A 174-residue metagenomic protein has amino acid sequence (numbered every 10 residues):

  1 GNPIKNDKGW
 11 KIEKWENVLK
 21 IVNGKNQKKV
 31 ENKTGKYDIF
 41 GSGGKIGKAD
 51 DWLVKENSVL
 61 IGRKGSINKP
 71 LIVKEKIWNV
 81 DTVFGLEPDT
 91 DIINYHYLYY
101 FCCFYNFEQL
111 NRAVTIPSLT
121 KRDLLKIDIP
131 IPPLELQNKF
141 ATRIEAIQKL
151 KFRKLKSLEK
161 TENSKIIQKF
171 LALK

Functional and structural regions predicted by a protein language model:
G1-G41, K126-K174: Non-catalytic DNA-recognition/assembly elements of restriction-modification systems
N17, T34, K55, Y105-F107: Exposed boundary/loop context
N26, N106-Q109: Structural motif corresponding to the C-terminal cap of alpha-helices
G41-Y105, R112-L124: A short beta-sheet element
V59, E108, P117, K139 (+1 more regions): General helical secondary-structure elements
